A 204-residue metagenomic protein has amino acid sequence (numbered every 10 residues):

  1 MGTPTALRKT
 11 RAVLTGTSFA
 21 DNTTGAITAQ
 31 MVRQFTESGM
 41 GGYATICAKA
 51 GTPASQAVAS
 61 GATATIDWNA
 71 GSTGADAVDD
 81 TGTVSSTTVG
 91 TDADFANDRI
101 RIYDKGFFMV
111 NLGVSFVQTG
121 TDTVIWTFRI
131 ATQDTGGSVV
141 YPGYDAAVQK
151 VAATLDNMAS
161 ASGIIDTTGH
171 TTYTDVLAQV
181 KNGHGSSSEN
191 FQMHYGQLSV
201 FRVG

Functional and structural regions predicted by a protein language model:
M1-Y43: Extracellular "spike/adhesin" assembly and maturation modules and analogous cytosolic coiled-coil scaffolds
I27-G204: Extracellular jelly-roll beta-sandwich "head" domains, especially the C-terminal globular C1q domain
